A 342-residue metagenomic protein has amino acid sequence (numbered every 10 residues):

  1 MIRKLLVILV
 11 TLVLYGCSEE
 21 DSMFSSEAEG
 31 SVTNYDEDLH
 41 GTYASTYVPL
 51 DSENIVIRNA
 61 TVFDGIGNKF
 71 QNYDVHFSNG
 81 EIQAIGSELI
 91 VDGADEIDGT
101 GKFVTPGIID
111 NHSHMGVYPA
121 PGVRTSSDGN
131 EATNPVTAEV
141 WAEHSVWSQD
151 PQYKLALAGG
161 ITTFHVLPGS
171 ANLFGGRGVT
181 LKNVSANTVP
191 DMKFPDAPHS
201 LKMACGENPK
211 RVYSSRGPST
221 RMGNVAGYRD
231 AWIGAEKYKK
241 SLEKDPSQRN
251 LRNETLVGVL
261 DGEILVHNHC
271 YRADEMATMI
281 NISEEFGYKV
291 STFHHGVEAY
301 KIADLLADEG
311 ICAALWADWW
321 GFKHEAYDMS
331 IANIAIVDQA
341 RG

Functional and structural regions predicted by a protein language model:
M1-K4: Positively charged n-region of N-terminal signal peptides that target proteins for export
V13-G16: C-terminal motif of bacterial Sec signal peptides marking the signal peptidase cleavage site
S18-E20: Bacterial signal peptide processing site
L39-T42, Y47-E53, V62, I66-T105 (+1 more regions): Histidine-rich, glycine-flanked metal-binding segment
S45-T46, D51, A120-P121, S127-T133 (+4 more regions): His/Asp/Glu-enriched, well-ordered alpha-helical/loop segment that forms or immediately abuts the divalent-metal
E53-I57, I90-E143, A158: Replace "His-x-His-based motif
A60, V75, G80, G101 (+4 more regions): Divalent metal-coordination and catalytic microenvironments
Q152, L157-T292: Polyanionic/metal-chelating signatures
